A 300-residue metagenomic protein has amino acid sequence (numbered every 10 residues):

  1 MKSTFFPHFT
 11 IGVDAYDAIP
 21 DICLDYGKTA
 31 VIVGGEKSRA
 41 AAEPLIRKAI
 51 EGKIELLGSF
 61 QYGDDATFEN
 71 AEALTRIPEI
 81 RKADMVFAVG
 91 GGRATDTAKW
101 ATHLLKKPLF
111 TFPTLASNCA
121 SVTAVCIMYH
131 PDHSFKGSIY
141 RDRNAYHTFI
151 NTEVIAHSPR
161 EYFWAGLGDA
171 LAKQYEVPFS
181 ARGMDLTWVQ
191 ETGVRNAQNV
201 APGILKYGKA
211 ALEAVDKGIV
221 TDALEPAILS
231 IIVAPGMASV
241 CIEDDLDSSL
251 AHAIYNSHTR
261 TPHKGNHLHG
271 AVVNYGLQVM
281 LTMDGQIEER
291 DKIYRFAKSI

Functional and structural regions predicted by a protein language model:
M1-D84: ATP/NTP phosphate-donor binding region
M1-S3, L24, E79-R81, T102 (+5 more regions): Solvent-exposed alpha-helices and their adjacent loops that cap or buttress functional pockets in soluble metabolic
Y16, R39-E43, R93-K99, C119-V122 (+1 more regions): Short glycine/serine/threonine-rich phosphate/pyrophosphate-binding segments that cradle anionic phosphate groups
T29-V31, D84-F87, P108-F110, Y146-T148 (+1 more regions): Structural motif
P78-A101, L105-L115: A short, small-residue-rich loop immediately preceding and capping a beta-strand
L104-N196: A glycine/threonine-rich phosphate-anchoring loop and its flanking beta-alpha core in nucleotide/phosphate-binding
W188-Y294, K298: Active-site segments that bind and position negatively charged phosphate/pyrophosphate groups
